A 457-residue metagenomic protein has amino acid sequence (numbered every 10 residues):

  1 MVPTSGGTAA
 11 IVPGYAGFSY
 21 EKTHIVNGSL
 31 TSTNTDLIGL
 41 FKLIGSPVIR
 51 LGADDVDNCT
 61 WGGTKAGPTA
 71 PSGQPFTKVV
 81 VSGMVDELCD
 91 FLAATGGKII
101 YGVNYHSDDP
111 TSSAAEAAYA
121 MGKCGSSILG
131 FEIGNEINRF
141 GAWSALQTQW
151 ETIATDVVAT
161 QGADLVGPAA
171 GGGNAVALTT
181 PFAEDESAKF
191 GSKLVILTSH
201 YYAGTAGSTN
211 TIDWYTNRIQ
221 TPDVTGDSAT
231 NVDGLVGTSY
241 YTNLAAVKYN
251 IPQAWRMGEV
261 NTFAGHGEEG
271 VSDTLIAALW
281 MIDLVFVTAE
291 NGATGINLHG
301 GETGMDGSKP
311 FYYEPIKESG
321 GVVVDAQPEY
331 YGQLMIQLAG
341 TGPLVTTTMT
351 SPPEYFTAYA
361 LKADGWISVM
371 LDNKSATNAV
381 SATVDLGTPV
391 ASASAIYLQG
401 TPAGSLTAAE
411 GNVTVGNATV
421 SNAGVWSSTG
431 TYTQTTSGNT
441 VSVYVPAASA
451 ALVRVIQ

Functional and structural regions predicted by a protein language model:
M1-S192: N-terminal catalytic cores of secreted or lumenal carbohydrate-active enzymes
H24-N27, V56-T60, D108-D109, G173-A175 (+6 more regions): Flexible loop/turn segments at secondary-structure boundaries
S46-K65, Y201-G207, G295-L298, I396-G416: Short, solvent-exposed beta-strand-terminating loops
T64-V79, T221-A229, Y312-S319, S421-T429: Surface-exposed intrinsically disordered loops and tails
Y101, P110-Y119, W143-L284, N291: Noncatalytic carbohydrate-binding groove/subsite architecture in carbohydrate-active enzymes
M257, N261-G365: Aromatic/acidic polysaccharide-binding cleft in carbohydrate-active enzymes
P352-G404, A448-R454: Carbohydrate-binding surface patches
P389-V441, V445: Acidic, Ser/Thr/Pro-rich beta/coil linker or hinge segments at domain junctions
